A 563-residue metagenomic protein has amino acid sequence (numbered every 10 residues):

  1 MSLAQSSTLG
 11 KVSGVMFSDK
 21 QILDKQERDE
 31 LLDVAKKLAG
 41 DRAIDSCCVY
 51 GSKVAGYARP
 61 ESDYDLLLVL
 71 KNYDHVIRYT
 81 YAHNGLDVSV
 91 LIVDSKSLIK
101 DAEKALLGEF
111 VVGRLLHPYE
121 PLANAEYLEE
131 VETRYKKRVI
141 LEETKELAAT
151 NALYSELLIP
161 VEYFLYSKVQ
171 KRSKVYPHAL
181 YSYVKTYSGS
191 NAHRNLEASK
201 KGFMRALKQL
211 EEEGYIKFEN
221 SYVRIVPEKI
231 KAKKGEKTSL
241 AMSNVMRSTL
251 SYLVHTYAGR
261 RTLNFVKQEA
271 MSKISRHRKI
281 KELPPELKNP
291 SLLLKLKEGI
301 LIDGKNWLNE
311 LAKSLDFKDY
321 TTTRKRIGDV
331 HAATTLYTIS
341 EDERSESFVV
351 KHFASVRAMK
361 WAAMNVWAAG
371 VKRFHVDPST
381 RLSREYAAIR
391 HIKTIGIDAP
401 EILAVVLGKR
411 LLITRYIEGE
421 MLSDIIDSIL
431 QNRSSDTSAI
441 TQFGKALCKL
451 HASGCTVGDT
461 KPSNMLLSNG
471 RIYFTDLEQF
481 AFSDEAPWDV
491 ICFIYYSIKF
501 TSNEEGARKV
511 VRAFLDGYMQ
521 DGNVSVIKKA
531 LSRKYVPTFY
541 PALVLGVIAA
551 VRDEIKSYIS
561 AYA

Functional and structural regions predicted by a protein language model:
S2-A43, V54-E61, L70-K295: Catalytic core of pol beta-like nucleotidyltransferases
I274-G328: Juxta-kinase regulatory segment immediately upstream of eukaryotic protein kinase catalytic domains
A333-T380: ATP-binding glycine-rich loop module of kinase domains
K360, P378-R381, P400-S438: Conserved structural core of kinase catalytic domains
S379-H391: The N-lobe alphaC helix and its flanking beta3-alphaC-beta4 segment of protein kinase-like domains, centered on
A452-P462: Catalytic-loop of the protein kinase fold
S463-C492: Catalytic activation segment of kinase domains across protein kinase-like and atypical kinase folds
P487-Q520: Active-site activation/catalytic loop segments of kinase-like enzymes and analogous catalytic loops in related
